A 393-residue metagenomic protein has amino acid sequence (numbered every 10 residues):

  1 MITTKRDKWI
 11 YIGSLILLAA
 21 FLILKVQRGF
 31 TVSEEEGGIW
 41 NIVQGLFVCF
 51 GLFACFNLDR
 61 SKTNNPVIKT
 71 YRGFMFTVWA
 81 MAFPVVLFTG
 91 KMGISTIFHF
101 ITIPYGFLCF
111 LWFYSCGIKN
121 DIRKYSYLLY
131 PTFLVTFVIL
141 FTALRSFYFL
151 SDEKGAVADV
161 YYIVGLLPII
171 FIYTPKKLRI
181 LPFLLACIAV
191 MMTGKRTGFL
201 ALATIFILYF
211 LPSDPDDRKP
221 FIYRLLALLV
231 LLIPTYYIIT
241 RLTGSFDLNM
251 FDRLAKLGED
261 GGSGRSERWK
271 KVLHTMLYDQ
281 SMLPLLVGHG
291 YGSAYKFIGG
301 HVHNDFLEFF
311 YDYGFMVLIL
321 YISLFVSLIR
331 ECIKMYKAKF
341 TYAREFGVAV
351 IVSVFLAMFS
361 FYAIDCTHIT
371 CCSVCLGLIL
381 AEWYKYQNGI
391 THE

Functional and structural regions predicted by a protein language model:
M1-D59, V78-G90, T102, V138-K154: N-terminal signal-anchor transmembrane segment
I2-T3, S14-I16, P168-R241, I319 (+3 more regions): Hydrophobic alpha-helical segments of polytopic membrane proteins
D7-K8, R60, F315-V354, Y386: Hydrophobic transmembrane alpha-helices and their immediate junctions
W40-C49, V67-V86, G90-S115, L128 (+2 more regions): Aromatic-anchored transmembrane helix interface
V48-G51, Y105-F147, K154-S213: Alpha-helical transmembrane segments of multi-pass inner-membrane proteins
F221, Y236-K271, S293-K296: Flexible juxtamembrane loops connecting transmembrane helices in multi-pass membrane enzymes that build or modify
E259-Y313, K334: Long extracytoplasmic/lumenal interhelical loops at the membrane interface of multi-pass membrane proteins
F346-V354, A363-E393: Transmembrane alpha-helices of multi-pass inner-membrane enzymes
